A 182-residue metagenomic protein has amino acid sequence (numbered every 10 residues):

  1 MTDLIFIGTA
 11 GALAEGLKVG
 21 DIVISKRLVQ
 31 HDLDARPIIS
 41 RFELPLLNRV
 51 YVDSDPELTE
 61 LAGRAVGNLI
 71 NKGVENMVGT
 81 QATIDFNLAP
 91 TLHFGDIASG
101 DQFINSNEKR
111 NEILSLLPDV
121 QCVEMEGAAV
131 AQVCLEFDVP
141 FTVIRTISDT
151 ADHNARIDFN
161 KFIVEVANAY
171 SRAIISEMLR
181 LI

Functional and structural regions predicted by a protein language model:
M1-I5: Proline-aspartate-enriched helix->loop->beta-strand connector
L13-L117: Mid-sequence, gly/pro-rich, charge-dense loop/helix-turn segments that line enzyme active sites
S25-D32, D119-V123, I163-Y170: Gly/Ser/Thr-rich active-site loops/lids in small-molecule metabolic enzymes that frequently grip phosphoryl groups
D53, E57-L61, E108, M125-A128 (+3 more regions): Conserved active-site and cofactor/substrate-binding residues in soluble primary-metabolism enzymes
V66-I70, V130, C134-V139, E177-L181: A structural motif corresponding to the C-terminal end of an alpha-helix and its immediate exit/capping segment
G100-R156: A C-terminal functional module that forms or caps the active site or interfaces directly with catalytic machinery
A151-I182: His/Asp/Glu-rich mid-to-C-terminal helical/loop segments that flank catalytic regions of hydrolases
